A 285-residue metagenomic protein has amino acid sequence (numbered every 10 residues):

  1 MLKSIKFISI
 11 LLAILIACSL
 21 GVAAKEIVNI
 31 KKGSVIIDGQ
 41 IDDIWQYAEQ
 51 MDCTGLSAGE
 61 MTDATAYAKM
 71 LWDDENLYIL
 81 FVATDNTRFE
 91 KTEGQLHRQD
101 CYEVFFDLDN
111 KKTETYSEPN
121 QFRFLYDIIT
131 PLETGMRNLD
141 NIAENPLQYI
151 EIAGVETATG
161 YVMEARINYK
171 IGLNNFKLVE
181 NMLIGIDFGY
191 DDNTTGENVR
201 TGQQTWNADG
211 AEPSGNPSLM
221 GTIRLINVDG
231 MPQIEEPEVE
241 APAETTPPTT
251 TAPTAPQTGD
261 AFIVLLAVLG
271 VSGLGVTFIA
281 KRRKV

Functional and structural regions predicted by a protein language model:
M1-S9: Bacterial N-terminal signal peptides that target proteins for export
I5, I16, K31, T157 (+1 more regions): Residues at the start of alpha-helices and the adjacent loop-to-helix junctions
I8-L11, P247, F262: Intrinsically disordered, low-complexity segments enriched in polar/charged small residues
S9-S19: Bacterial N-terminal signal peptides
A24-P247, T251-D260: Structural preference for beta-rich elements and adjacent junctions enriched in aromatics
D260-R282: A cross-kingdom C-terminal cell-surface attachment/processing module
